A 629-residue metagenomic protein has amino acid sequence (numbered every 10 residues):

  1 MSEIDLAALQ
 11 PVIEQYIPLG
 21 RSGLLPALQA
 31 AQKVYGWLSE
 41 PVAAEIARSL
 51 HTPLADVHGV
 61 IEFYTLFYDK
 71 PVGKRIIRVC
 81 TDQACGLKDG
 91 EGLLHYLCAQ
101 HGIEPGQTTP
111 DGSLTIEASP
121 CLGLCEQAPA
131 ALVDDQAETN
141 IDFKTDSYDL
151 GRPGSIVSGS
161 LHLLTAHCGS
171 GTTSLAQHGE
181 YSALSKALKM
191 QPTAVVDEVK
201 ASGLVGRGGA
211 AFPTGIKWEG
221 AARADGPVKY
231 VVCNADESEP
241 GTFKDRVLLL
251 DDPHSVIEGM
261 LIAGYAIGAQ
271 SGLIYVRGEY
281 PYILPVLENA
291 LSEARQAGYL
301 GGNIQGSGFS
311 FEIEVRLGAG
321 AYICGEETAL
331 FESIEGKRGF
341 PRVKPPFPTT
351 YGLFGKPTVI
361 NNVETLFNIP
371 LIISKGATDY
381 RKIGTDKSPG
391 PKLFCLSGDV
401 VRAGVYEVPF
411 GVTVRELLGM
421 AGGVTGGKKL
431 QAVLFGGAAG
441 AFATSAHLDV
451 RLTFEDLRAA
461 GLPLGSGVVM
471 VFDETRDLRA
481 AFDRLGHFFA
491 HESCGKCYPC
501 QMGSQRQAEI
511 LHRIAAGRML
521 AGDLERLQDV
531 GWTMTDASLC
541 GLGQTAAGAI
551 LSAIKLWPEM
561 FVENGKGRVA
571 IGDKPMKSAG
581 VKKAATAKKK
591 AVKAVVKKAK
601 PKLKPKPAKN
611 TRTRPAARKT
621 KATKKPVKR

Functional and structural regions predicted by a protein language model:
M1-R629: Feature of Fe-S/electron-transfer and energy-metabolism proteins that preferentially highlights extended coupling
